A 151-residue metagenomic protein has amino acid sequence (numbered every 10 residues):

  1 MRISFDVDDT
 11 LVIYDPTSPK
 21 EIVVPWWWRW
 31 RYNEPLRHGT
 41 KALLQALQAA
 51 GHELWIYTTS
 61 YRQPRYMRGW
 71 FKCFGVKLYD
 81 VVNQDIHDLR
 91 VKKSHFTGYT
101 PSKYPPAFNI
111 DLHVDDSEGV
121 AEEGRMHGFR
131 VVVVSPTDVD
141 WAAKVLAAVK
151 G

Functional and structural regions predicted by a protein language model:
M1-I3, I110-D111: The start of beta-strands in P-loop NTPase/AAA+ ATPase cores
R2-R90: Alpha-helical substrate-recognition element adjacent to the catalytic core
L36-T40, T97-G98, S117: Amphipathic coiled-coil/heptad-repeat helices and related helical stalk/stem segments that mediate oligomerization
T40-L43, T100-P101, A142-V145, V149: Generic hydrophobic alpha-helical segments
L43-G51, H95-S102, E122-V131: Noncatalytic linker/hinge segments flanking ATPase motor cores
Y79-I110: Donor nucleotide-activated moiety binding/catalytic core segment of transferases that use nucleotide-activated donors
A107-L146, G151: Acidic, Mg2+-coordinating phosphoryl-transfer loop and its flanking beta/alpha structural elements, shared across
